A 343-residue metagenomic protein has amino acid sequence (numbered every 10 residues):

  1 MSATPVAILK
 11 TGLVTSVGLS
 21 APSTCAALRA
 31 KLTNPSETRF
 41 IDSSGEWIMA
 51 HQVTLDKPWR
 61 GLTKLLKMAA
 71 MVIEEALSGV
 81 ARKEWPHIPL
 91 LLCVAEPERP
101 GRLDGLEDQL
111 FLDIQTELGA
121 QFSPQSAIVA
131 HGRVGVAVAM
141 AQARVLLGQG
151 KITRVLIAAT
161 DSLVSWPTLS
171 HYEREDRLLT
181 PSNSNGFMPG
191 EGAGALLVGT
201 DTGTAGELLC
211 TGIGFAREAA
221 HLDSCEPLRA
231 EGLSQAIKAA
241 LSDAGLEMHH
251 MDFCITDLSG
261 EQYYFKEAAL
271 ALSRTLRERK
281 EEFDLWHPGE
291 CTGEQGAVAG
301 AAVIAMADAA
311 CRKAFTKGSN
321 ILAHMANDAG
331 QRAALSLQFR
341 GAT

Functional and structural regions predicted by a protein language model:
M1-A141, V145-K151, T160, V164 (+1 more regions): Conserved "HGTGT" condensation-loop signature of ketosynthase/thiolase-family condensing enzymes that catalyze
